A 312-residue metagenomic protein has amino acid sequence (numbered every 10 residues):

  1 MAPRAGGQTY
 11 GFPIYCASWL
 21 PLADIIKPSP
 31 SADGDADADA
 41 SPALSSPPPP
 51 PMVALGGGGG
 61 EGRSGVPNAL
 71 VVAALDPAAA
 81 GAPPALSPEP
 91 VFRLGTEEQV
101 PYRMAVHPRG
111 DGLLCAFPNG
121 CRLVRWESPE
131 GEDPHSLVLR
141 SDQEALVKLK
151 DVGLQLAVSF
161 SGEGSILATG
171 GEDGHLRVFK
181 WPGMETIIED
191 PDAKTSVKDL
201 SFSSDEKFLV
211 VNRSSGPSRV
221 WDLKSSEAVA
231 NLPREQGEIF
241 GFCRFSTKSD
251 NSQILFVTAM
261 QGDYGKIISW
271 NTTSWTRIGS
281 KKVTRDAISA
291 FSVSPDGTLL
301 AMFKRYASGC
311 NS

Functional and structural regions predicted by a protein language model:
A2-D199, N212-V220, N231-W270, S280-R285 (+1 more regions): WD40 beta-propeller repeat fold
F208: Classical protein tyrosine phosphatase
R277-P295, L299-A301: Membrane-proximal low-complexity regions enriched in glycine and acidic/polar residues
S308-S312: Juxtamembrane amphipathic/hinge helix adjacent to a transmembrane helix
